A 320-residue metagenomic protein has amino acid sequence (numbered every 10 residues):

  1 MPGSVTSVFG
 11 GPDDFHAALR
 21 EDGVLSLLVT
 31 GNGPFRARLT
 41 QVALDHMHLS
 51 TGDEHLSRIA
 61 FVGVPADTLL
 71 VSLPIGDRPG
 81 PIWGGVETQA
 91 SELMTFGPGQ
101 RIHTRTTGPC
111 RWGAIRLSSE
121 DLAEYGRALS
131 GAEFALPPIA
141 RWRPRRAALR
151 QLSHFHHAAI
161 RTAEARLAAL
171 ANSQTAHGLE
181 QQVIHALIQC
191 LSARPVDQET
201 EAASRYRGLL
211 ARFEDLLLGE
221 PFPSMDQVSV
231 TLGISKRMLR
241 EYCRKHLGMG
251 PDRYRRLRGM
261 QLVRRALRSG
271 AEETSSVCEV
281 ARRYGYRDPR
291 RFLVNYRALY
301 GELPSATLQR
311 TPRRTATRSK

Functional and structural regions predicted by a protein language model:
M1-D67, S72-L73: N-terminal low-complexity or simple alpha-helical regulatory segments that function as activation/interaction modules
M1-P34, G80-D226, V230-K236, M249-G250 (+2 more regions): Alpha-helical bundle regulatory/interaction domains
V42, P81, F292: Short aromatic-centered micro-motifs
L49-S50, L56-I102: Well-ordered mid-protein domain cores that form the structural environment of catalytic cofactors
V64, Y206, R256: Short, conserved glycine- and acidic-residue-centered signature motifs in active-site or ligand-binding loops
V228, M238-L239, Y254-V263: Aromatic (often tryptophan-rich) hydrophobic motifs at membrane interfaces
L239-C243, L247, R291-F292, Y296: Short hydrophobic/aromatic patch on the recognition helix
C243, P251, R255, Y296 (+1 more regions): DNA major-groove recognition helix of helix-turn-helix
